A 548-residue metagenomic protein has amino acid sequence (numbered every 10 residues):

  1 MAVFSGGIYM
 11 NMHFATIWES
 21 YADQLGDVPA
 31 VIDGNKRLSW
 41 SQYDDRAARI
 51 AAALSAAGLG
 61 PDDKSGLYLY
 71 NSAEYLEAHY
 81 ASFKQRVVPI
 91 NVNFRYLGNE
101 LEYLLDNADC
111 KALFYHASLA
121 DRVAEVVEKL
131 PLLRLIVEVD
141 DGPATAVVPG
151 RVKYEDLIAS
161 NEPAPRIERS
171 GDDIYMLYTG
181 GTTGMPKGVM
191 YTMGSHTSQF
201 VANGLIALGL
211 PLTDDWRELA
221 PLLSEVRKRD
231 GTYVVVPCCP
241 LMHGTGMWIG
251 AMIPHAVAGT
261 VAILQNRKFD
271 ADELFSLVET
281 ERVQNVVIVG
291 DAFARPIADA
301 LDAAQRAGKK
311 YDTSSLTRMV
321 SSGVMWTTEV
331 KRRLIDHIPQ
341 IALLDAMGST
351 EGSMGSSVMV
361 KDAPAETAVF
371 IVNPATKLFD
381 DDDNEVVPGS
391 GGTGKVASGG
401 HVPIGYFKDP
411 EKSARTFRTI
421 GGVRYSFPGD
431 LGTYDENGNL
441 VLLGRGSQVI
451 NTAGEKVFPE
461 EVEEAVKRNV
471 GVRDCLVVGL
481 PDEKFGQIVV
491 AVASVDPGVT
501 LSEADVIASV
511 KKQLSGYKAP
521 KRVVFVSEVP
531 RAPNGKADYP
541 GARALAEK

Functional and structural regions predicted by a protein language model:
M10, D27-S72, Y80, L97-E102: Conserved AMP-binding/adenylate-forming core of the ANL superfamily
A56-A57, V87-I158: Structural core segment of the AMP-binding/adenylate-forming
Y96, E102-Y103, L113-Y115, T328 (+6 more regions): AMP-binding/adenylate-forming catalytic core of the ANL superfamily
V139-D140, K512-K536: AMP-binding/adenylate-forming catalytic domain of the ANL superfamily
S160-G180, G184-M185, S224-V235: Conserved pre-ATP/AMP-binding loop-to-beta segment of ANL
G181, V257, Q284-I288, A298-A365 (+2 more regions): Gly/Ser/Thr-rich phosphate-binding loop
T197-P237, M242-V287, A300, A304: Conserved AMP-binding/adenylation subdomain of ANL enzymes
K377-A397, E436-N437, V499-E503, A537-D538: Conserved beta-loop-beta connector loops within the AMP-binding
